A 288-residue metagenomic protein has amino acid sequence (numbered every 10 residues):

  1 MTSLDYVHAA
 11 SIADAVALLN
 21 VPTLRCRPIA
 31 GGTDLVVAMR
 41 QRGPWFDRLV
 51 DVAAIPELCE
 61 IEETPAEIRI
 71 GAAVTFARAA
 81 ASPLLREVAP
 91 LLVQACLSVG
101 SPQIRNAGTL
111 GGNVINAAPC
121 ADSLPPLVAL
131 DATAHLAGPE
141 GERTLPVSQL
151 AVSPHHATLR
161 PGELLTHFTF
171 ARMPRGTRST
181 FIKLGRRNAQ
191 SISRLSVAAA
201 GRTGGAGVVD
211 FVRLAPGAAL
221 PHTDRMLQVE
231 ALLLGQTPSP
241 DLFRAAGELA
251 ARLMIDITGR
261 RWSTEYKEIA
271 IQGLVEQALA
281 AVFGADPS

Functional and structural regions predicted by a protein language model:
M1-S288: C-terminal structural segment of proteins
